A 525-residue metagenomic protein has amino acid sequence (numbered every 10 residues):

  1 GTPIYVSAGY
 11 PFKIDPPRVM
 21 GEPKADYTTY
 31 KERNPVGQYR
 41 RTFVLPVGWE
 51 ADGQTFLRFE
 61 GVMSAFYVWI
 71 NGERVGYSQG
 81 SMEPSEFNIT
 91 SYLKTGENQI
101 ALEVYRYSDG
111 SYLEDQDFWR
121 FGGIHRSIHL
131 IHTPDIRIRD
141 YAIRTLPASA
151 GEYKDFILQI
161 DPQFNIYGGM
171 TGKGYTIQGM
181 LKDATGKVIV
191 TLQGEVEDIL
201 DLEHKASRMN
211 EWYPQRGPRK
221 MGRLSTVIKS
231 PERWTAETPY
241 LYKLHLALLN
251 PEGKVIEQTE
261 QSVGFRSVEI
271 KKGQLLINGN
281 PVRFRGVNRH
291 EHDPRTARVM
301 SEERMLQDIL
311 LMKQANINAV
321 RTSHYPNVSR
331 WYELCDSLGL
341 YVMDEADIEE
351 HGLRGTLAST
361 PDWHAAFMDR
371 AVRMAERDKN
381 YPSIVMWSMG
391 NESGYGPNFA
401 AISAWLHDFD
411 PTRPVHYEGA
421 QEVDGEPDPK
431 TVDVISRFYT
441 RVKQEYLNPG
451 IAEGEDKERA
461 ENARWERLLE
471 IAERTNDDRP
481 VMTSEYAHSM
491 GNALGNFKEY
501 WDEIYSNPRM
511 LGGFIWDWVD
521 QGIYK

Functional and structural regions predicted by a protein language model:
G1-V36, L102-Y141, T145, G273 (+2 more regions): Core domains of carbohydrate- and sulfate-ester-processing enzymes
T29-D140, I166-G169, K182-T185, P326 (+2 more regions): Accessory beta-strand-rich segments of carbohydrate-active enzymes
V36-V44, Q54-F56, P84, E97-Q99 (+5 more regions): Intrinsic-disorder/low-complexity, polar/charged segments enriched in Ser/Thr/Lys/Arg/Asp/Glu/Gln
G76-S78, L192-G194, T259-Q261, R285 (+1 more regions): Short hydrophobic alpha-helix segments
L93-E97, Q163-E269: Extended acidic/polar, glycine-enriched regions that form or flank non-catalytic beta-rich accessory modules
A142, H245-M312: N-terminal carbohydrate-binding accessory modules
S149-F164: Contiguous beta-strand segments within globular domains
I309-M312, A319-K525: Substrate-binding/catalytic cleft of secreted carbohydrate-active enzymes, primarily glycoside hydrolases
